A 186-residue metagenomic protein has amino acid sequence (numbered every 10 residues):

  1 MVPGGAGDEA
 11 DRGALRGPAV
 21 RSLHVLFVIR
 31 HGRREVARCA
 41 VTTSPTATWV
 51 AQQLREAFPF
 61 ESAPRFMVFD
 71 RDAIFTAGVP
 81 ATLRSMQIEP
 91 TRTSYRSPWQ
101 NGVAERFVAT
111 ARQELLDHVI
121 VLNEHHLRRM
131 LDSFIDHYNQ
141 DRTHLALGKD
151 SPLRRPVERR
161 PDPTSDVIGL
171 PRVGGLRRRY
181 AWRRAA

Functional and structural regions predicted by a protein language model:
M1-A186: Charged DNA-binding/catalytic regions of mobile-element recombinases
